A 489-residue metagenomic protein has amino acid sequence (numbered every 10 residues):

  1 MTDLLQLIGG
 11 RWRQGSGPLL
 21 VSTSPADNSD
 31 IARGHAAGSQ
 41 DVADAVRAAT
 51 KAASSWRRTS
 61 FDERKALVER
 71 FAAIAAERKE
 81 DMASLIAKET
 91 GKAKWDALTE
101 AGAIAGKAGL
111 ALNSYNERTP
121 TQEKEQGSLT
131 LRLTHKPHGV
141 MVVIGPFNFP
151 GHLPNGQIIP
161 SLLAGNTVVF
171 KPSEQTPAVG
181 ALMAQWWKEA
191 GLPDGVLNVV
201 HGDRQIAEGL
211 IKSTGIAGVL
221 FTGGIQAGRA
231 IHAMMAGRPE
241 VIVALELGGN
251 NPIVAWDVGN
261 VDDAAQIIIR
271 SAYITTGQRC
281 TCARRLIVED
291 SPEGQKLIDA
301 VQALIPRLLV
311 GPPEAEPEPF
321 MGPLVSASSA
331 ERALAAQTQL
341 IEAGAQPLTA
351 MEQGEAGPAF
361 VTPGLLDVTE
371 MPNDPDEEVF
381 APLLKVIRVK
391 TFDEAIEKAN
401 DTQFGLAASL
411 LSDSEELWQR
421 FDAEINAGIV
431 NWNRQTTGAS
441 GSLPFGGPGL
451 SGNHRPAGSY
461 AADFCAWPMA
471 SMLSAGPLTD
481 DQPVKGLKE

Functional and structural regions predicted by a protein language model:
M1-L129: N-terminal Rossmann-like NAD(P)+-binding subdomain of aldehyde/semialdehyde dehydrogenases
A26-R33, I216, V254, Q353 (+1 more regions): Conserved C-terminal structural/oligomerization subdomain of aldehyde/semialdehyde dehydrogenase
N28-S29, R64, I86, G165 (+8 more regions): Residue-level signal for inorganic ion chemistry
I31-A37, A52-R58, V143, I253-W256 (+5 more regions): Short, well-ordered beta-strand elements within core beta-sheets of diverse protein domains
A53, R57, A72-K79, A83 (+16 more regions): Structural signal for hydrophobic packing residues in well-ordered secondary-structure cores of soluble enzyme domains
P120-D263, V389: Rossmann-like NAD(P) dinucleotide-binding subdomain of oxidoreductase/dehydrogenase enzymes
T167-V169, P347, I429: A short hydrophobic/small-residue beta-strand
G218, Q226-E370, W432, D480-D481 (+1 more regions): ALDH superfamily catalytic-core signature
